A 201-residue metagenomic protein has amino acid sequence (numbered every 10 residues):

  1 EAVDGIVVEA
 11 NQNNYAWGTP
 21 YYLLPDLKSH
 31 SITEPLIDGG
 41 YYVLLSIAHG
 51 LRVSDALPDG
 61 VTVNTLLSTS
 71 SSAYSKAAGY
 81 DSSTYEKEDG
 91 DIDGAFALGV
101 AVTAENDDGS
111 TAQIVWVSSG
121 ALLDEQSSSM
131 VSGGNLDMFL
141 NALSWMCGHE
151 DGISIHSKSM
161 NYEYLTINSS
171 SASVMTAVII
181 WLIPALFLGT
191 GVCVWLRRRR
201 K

Functional and structural regions predicted by a protein language model:
E1-D151: Acidic, S/T/G-rich, low-cysteine, solvent-exposed domains in lumenal/extracellular/periplasmic regions of secretory
Y15-A16, Y162-S170, R198-K201: Short amphipathic alpha-helical patches
T84, I153, M160-N161, L196: Residue-level signal for alpha-helical context at structural boundaries
L122, S127-S129, S154-I179: Short, aromatic-rich amphipathic segments at membrane interfaces that lie adjacent to a transmembrane helix or signal
D151-I155, F187: Intrinsically disordered or highly flexible coil/loop and linker segments, enriched in small and charged/polar residues
I179-W181, F187: Hydrophobic alpha-helical transmembrane segments of integral membrane proteins, especially lipid-exposed positions
L188-K201: Juxtamembrane interface at the cytosolic side of transmembrane helices
